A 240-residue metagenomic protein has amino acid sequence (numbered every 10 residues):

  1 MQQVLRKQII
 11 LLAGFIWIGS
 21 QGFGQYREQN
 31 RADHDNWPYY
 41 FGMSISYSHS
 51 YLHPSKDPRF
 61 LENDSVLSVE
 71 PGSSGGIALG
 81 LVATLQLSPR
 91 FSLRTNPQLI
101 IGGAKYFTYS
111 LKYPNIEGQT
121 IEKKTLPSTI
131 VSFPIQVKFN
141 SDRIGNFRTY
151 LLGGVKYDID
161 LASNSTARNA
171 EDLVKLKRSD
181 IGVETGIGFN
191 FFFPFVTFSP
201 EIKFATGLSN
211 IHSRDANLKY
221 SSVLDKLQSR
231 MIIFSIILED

Functional and structural regions predicted by a protein language model:
M1-D35: Cleavable N-terminal export/targeting peptides
F23-G76, E239: Short glycine/proline- and aromatic-enriched beta-strand/turn motifs that initiate or cap beta-hairpins
G24-R27, P134-F139, G186-G188: Short, well-ordered amphipathic alpha-helices
Q25, G153-T166, D180-T185, F198: A generic hydrophobic-segment detector
D35-Y39, Y47-H53, V82-S163, S235: Gram-negative (and chloroplast) outer-membrane scaffold detector with strong preference for beta-barrel transmembrane
W37-F41, S73-I77, P127-V131, F147 (+2 more regions): Residues that define the transmembrane beta-barrel architecture of outer-membrane proteins
S55-E70, G103-S128, L161-K177, I211-D225: Flexible, solvent-exposed loop segments that connect beta-strands
R178-D180, G188-D240: Predominantly the C-terminal beta-signal and adjacent terminal strand-loop region of outer-membrane beta-barrel
